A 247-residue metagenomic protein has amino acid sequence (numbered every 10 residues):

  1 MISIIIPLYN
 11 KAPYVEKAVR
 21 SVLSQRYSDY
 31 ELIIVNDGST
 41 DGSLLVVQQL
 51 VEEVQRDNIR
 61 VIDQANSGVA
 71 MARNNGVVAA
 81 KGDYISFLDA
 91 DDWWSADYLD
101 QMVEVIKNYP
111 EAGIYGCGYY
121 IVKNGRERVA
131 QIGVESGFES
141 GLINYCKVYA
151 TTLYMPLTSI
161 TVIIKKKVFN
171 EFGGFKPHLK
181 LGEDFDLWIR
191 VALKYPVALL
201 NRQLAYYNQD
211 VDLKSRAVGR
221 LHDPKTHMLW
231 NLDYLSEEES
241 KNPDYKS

Functional and structural regions predicted by a protein language model:
I2-Y14, A18, Q25-R26, V35: A conserved hydrophobic helix/loop-capping motif in glycosyltransferases and polysaccharide synthases
S21, S28, N36-L45, S67 (+2 more regions): A conserved acidic beta->alpha catalytic loop
Q64-A80: Glycine-rich, basic loop-to-helix element that forms the pyrophosphate-binding segment of sugar-nucleotide handling
I85: Short aromatic/hydrophobic "clamp" motif used to bind/position activated sugar donors
L99-V168, L221, S236-E239: Flexible acidic/His/Gly-enriched loops in nucleotide-sugar-dependent glycosyltransferase catalytic domains
G118, F185, A198-L204, Q209: Catalytic beta-strand/loop signature of glycosyltransferases that borders the donor
K180-I189: Acidic donor-binding loop at a coil-to-helix junction in glycosyltransferase catalytic cores that engages
Q203-V211, R216-P243: Catalytic core of nucleotide-sugar-dependent glycosyltransferases
